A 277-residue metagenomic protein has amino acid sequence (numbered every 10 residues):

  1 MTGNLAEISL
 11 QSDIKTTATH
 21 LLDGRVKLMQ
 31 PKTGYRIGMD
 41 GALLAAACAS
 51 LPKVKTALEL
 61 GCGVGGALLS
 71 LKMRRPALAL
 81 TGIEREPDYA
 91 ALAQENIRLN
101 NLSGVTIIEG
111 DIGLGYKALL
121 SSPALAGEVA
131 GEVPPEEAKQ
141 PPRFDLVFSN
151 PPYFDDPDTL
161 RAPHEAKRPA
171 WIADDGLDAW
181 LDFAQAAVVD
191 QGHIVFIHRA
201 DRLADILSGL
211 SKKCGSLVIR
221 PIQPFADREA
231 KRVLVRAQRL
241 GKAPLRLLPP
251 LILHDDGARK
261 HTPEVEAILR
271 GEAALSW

Functional and structural regions predicted by a protein language model:
I8-L51: Class I SAM-dependent transferase core
D23, P52, R75-A77, L102 (+2 more regions): Short, well-ordered coil/turn elements that cap or connect secondary structure elements
K27, A79, G104-T106, G215-V218: Conserved beta-strand segments of alpha/beta enzyme cores
G34, P87-D88, G113-L120, E137-L240: S-adenosylmethionine
A46-L120, Q140-R161: Conserved SAM/SAH cofactor-binding pocket of Class I
G127-E128, E137: Glycine-biased, low-complexity coil/linker segments
E229-W277: SAM/dcSAM-binding transferase cores
